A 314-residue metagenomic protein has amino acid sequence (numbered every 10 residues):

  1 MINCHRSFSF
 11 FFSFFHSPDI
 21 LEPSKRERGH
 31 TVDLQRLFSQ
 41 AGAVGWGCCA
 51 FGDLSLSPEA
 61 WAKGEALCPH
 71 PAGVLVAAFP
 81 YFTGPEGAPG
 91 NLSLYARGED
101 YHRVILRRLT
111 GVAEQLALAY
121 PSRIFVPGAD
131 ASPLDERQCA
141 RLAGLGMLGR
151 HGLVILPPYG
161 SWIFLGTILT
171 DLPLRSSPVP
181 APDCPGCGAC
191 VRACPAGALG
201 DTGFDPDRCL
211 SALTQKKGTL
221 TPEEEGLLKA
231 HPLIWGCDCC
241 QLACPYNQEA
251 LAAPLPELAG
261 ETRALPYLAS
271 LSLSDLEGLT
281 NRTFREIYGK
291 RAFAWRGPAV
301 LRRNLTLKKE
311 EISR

Functional and structural regions predicted by a protein language model:
I2, H16-P23, R28: Short, positively charged and aromatic/hydrophobic N-terminal segments
R6, R26-R28, R314: Basic polycationic patches enriched in arginine
F8-H16: Hydrophobic alpha-helical signal peptides and transmembrane signal-/tail-anchor segments that drive secretory-pathway
S24-D183: Auxiliary alpha/beta "docking" domains used to position bulky ligands
I155-V179, G203-E225, T280-R285: Short, charged low-complexity linear segments at domain edges
A189-T214, A230-G260: Iron-sulfur cluster-binding cysteine motifs and their immediate structural context in ferredoxin-like electron-transfer
L213, K217-G236, A269-A294: Short Fe-S-cluster ligation motifs
E286, A294-I312: Long, compositionally biased charged/polar accessory segments in the mid-to-C-terminal portions of proteins
